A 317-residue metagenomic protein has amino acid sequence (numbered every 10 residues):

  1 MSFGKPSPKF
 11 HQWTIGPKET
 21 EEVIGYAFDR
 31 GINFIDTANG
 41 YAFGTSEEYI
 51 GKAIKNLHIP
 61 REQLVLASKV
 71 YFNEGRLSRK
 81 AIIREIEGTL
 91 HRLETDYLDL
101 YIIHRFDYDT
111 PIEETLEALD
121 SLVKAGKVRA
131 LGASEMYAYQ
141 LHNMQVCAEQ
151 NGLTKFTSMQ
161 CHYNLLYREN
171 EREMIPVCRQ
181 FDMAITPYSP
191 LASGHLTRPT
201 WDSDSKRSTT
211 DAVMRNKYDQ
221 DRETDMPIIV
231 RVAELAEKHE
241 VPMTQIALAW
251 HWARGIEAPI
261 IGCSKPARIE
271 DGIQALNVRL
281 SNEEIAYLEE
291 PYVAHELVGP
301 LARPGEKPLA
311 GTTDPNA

Functional and structural regions predicted by a protein language model:
M1-L64, K124, N316-A317: N-terminal binding-site loop/beta-alpha segment at the start of enzyme catalytic domains that lines or forms
S7, Q12, N73-E173, Q180 (+1 more regions): Glycine/proline-rich, positively charged, aromatic-decorated active-site loop/lid region on the catalytic face
T20, A27, I35, I50 (+12 more regions): Conserved, mostly hydrophobic/aromatic
I24, E47, G51-I54, I86-L90 (+7 more regions): Generic structural signal for well-ordered alpha-helices, preferentially at hydrophobic/aromatic core positions
T37, S68, L100-I103, A133 (+3 more regions): Conserved beta-strand positions
N170-R207, P242: Aromatic-lined glycan-binding groove of carbohydrate-active enzymes
Q180, D204-E234, K238, R254-I256 (+1 more regions): Terminal-tail/helix-coil boundary detector
